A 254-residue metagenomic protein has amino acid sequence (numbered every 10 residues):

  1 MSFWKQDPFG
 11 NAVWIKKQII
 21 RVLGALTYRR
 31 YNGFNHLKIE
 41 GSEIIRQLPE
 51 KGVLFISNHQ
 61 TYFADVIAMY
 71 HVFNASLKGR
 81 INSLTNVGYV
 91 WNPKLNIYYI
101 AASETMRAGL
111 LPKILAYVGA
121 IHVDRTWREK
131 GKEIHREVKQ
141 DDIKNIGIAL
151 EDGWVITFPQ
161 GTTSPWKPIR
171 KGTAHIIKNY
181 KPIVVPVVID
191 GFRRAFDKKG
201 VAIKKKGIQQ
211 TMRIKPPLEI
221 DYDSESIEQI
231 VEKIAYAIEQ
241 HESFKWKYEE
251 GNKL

Functional and structural regions predicted by a protein language model:
M1-E40, A68, G109-V118: A transmembrane-helix-recognition feature enriched in membrane-embedded lipid enzymes and envelope glyco-/phospholipid
K16-I20, H135, I227-I230: Residue-level preference for long, well-ordered alpha-helices that form the structural scaffold of enzyme catalytic
G33-S224: Soluble catalytic domains of membrane acyltransferases
E228-H241: A cross-taxonomic marker for long C-terminal extensions/tails that follow the last structured domain
I238-L254: Charged, glycine-interspersed solvent-exposed loop segments at helix/strand-loop junctions that cap or gate access
